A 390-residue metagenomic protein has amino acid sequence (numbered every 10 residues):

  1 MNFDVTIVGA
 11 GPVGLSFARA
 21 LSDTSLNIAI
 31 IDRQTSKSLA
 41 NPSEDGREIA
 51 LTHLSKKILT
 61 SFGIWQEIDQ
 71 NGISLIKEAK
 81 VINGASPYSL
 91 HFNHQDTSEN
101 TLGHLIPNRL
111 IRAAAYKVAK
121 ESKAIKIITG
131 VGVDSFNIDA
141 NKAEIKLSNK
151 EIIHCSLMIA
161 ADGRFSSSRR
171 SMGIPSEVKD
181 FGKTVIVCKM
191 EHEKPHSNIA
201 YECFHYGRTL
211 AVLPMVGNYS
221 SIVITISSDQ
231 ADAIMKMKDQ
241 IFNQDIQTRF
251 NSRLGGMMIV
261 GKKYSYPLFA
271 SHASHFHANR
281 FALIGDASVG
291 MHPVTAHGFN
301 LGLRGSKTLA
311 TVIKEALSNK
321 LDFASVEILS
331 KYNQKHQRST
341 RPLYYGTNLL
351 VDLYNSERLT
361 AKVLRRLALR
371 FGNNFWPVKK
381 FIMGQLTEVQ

Functional and structural regions predicted by a protein language model:
F3-I30: N-terminal Rossmann-like FAD-binding beta1-loop-alpha1 element of flavoenzymes
V13, S36, F165: Conserved Rossmann-like nucleotide-cofactor binding loop
S22-D45: Glycine-rich FAD pyrophosphate-binding loop
S43-G84: N-terminal FAD cofactor-binding segment of flavoenzymes
L59, E144, E151, L157-G256 (+1 more regions): Conserved FAD-binding catalytic core of PHBH/FMO-like flavoproteins
T60, I73-S171, K179-T184: Conserved N-terminal helical subregion
D232, K236-L317, L321-A324: FAD/FMN-dependent oxidoreductases across multiple families
T311-Q390: C-terminal helical "tail/cap" subdomain of flavin- and related membrane-associated enzymes
